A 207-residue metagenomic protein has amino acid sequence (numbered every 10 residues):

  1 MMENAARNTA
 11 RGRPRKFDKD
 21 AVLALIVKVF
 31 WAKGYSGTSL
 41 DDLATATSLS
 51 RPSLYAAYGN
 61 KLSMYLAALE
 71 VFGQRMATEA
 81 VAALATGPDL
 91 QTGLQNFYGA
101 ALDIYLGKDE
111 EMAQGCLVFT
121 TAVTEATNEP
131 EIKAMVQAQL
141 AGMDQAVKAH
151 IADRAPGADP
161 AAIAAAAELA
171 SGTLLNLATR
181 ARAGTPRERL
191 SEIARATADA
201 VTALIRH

Functional and structural regions predicted by a protein language model:
M1-F17, G157-A158, R195, I205-H207: N-terminal intrinsically disordered/low-complexity leader segments
M2-E3, A10, A21, L25 (+1 more regions): Helix-turn-helix
A67, V81-Q114, A158, A166-A170: Hydrophobic alpha-helical connector segments
E70-M76: Short, basic, alpha-helical segments at the C-terminal edge of helix-turn-helix-like DNA-binding modules
T92-N96, N128-A155, A165, S191-R195 (+1 more regions): Amphipathic alpha-helical packing segments from all-alpha helical-bundle domains
I104-K108, T124-N128, A170-E188, A200-H207: Amphipathic C-terminal alpha-helical segment
Q114-V123, P160-R180, E192-A200: Hydrophobic alpha-helical segments that form the core of small-molecule binding pockets and/or dimer interfaces
